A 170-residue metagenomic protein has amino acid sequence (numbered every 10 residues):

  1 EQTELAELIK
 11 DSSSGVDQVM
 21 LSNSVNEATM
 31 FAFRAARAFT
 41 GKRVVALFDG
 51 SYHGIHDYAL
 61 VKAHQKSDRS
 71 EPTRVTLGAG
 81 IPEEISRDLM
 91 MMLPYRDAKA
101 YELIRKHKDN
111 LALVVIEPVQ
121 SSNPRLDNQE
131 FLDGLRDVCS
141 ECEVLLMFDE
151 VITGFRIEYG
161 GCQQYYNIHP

Functional and structural regions predicted by a protein language model:
E1-K42: Glycine-rich loop-to-alpha-helix module at the N-terminal edge of alpha/beta enzyme cores
I9, A32, V45, M90 (+3 more regions): Buried hydrophobic positions in well-ordered alpha/beta secondary-structure cores of metabolic enzymes
S14-D17, T40-V44, I55-H56, S86-D88 (+4 more regions): Short coil/turn connectors at secondary-structure junctions
V19-S22, L47, V115-I116, L146-D149: General beta-strand structural signal in soluble alpha/beta enzymes
F31-R34, H56-V61, R125, R156-G161: Short acidic, glycine/serine/threonine-rich loops at helix termini
H53-V119, L126: PLP-dependent aminotransferase-class I/II
N110, R125-Y159: Catalytic PLP-binding core of fold-type I/II PLP enzymes
C162-P170: Conserved active-site segment immediately N-terminal to the catalytic lysine that forms the internal aldimine
